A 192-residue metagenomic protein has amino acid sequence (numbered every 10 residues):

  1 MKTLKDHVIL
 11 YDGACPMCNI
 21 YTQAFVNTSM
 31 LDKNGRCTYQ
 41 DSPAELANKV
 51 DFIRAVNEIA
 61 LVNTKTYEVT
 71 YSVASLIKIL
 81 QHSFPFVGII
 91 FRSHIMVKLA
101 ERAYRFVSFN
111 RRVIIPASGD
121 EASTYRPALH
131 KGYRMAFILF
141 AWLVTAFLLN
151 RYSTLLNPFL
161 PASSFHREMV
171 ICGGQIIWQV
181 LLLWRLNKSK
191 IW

Functional and structural regions predicted by a protein language model:
M1-K33: Local sequence-structure signature of Cys/Sec-based thiol-disulfide redox active-site neighborhoods
L10-Y11, M17, T70, Y104 (+3 more regions): Broad hydrophobic/π-residue packing in well-ordered secondary structure
L31-R54: N-terminal G-site of the GST-like fold
P43-A44, S83-F84, S93-M96, A162-R167 (+2 more regions): Short, structured coil/loop segments at alpha-helix boundaries
L46, F52-L156: Thiol/selenol-based redox catalytic cores and closely related redox-interacting motifs
Y152-W192: Alpha-helical transmembrane segments forming the membrane-embedded cores of inner-membrane proteins across
